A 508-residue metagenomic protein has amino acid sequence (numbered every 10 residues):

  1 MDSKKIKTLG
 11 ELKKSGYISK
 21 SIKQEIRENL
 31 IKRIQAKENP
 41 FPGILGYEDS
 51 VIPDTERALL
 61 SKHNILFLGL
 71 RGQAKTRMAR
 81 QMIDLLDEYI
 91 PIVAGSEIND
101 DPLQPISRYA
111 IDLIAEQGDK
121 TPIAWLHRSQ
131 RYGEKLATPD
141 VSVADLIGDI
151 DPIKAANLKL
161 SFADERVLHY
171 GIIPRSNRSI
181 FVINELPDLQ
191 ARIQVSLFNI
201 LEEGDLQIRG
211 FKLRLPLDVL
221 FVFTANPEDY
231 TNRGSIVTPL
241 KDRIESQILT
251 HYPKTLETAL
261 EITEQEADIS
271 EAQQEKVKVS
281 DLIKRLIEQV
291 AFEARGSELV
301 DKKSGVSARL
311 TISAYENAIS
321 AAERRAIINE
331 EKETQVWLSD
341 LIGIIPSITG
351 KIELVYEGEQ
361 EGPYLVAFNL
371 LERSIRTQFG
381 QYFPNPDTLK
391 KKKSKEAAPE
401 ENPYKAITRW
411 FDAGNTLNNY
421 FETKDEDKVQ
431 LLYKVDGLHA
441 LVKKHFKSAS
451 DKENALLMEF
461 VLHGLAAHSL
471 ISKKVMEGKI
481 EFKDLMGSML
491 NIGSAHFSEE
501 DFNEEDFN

Functional and structural regions predicted by a protein language model:
D2-E257, D268-R285, E298-K302, F383-N508: Conserved ASCE/P-loop NTPase catalytic core
I34, I150, A294, A322-R325 (+2 more regions): Generic structural signal for hydrophobic core residues of well-folded globular domains
L59, M82-L86, I90, L201 (+3 more regions): Amphipathic alpha-helical interface segments used for dimerization/assembly
T263, I287-A291: Short alpha-helical scaffolding segments that buttress acidic/His motifs in well-ordered protein cores
Q273-S280, E293-L370, Y382: C-terminal helical "lid" subdomain and adjoining coupling/linker elements of P-loop NTPases
G358-E372, R376, G380-F383, K390-K391 (+2 more regions): Elongated, mostly alpha-helical coiled-coil "stalk/stator" tethers of large membrane protein machines
